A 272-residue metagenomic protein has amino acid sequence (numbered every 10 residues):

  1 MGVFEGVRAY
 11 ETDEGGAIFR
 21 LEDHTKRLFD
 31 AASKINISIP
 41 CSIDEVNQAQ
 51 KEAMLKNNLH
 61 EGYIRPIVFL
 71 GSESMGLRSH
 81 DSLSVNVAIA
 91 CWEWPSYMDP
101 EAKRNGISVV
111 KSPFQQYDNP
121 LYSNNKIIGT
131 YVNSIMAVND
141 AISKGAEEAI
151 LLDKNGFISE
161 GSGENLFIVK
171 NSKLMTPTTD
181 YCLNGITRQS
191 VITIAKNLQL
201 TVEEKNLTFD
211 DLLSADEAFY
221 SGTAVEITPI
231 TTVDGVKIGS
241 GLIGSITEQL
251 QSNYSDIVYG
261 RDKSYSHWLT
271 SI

Functional and structural regions predicted by a protein language model:
M1-E52, M75-I272: Helix-start/capping segments and mature chain N-termini
L55-N58: Non-catalytic accessory segments adjacent to catalytic cores
E61-V68: ATP-grasp fold ATP-binding core
F69-S74: Short, internal active-site loops enriched in acidic
